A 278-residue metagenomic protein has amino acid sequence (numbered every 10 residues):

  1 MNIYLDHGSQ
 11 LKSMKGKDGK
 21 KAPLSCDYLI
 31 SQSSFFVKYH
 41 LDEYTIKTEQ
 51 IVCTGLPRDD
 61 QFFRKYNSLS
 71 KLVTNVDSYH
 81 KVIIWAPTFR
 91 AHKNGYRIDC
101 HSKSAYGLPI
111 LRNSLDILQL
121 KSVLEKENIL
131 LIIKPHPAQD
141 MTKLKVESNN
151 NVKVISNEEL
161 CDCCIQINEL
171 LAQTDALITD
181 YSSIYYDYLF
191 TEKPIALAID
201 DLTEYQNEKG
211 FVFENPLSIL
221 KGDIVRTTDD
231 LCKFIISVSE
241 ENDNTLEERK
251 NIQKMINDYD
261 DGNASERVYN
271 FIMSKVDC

Functional and structural regions predicted by a protein language model:
M1-K65: Active-site and donor-binding regions of nucleotide-sugar-utilizing enzymes
D27-S33, L130-I132, L177-I178: A short beta-strand/loop micro-motif in the catalytic core of glycosyltransferases that engages the nucleotide-sugar
Q32-S34, P135-P137, Y181, T227: Helix N-cap/beta->alpha junction signal
T48, S148-N150, S156, S183-N257: Catalytic binding pocket for nucleotide-activated donors in carbohydrate/polymer assembly enzymes
D59-S148, V225: Conserved catalytic-core segment of nucleotide-activated headgroup transferases in glycan assembly
A138-S183: Donor nucleotide-activated moiety binding/catalytic core segment of transferases that use nucleotide-activated donors
D261-C278: C-terminal alpha-helical cap of glycosyltransferases
